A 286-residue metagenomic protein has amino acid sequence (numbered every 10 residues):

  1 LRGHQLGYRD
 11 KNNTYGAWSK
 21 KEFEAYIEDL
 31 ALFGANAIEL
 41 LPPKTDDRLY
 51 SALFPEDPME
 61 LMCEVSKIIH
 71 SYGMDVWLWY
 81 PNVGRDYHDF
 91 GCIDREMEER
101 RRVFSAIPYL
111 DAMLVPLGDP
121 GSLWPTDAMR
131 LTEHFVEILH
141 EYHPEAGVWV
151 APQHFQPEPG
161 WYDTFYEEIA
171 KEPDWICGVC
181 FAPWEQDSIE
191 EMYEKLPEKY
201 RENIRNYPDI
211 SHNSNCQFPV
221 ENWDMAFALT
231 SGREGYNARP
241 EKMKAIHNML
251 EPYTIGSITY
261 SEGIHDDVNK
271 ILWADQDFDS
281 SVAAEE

Functional and structural regions predicted by a protein language model:
L1-G3, R9-D10, E24, E28-L32 (+3 more regions): Solvent-exposed alpha-helical segments and adjacent loops that form catalytic or protein-interaction surfaces
L1-T14, D75-R85: N-terminal small/glycine-rich loop or linker at the start of catalytic domains across soluble metabolic enzymes
L6-Y8, P42, L117: Short glycine-centered, acidic/aromatic-flanked micro-motifs in structured strand/loop junctions that mark active-site
R9, P43-T45, Y109: Short connector loops/turns at beta-strand edges and beta->alpha or beta->beta junctions
K11-N13, T45, P120-S122: Short strand->helix junction
N12-G16, A52-L53: Second-shell loop/turn segments in exported
A17-K44, Y253: Catalytic domains of carbohydrate-active enzymes, especially glycoside hydrolases
N36, R48, A52-E64, H70-Y72 (+1 more regions): Catalytic-core regions of glycoside hydrolase
